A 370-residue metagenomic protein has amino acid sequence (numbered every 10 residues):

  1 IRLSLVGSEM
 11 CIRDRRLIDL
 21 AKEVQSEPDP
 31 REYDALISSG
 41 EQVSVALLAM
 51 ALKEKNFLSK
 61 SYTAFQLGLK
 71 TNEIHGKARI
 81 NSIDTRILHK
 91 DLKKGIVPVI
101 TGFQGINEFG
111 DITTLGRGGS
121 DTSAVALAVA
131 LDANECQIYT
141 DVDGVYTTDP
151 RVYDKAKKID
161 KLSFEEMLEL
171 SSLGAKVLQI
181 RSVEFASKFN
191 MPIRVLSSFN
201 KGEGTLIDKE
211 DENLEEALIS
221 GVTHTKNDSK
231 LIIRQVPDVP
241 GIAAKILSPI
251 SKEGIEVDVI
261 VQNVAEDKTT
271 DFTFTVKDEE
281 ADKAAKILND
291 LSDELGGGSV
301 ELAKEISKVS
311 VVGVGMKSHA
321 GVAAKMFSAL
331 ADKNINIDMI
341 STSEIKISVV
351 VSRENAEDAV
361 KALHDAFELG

Functional and structural regions predicted by a protein language model:
S4-V183, V351-S352: Nucleotide/pyrophosphate-binding catalytic subdomain
S8-E9, D14, V195-D211: Terminal amphipathic helices with adjacent charged low-complexity linkers/tails
L58-K60, C136, I193, V257 (+1 more regions): Hydrophobic anchor at the start of a short beta-strand that flanks the dinucleotide cofactor-binding loop
G174-R181, F185-E203: Conserved glycine-bearing catalytic or ligand-binding loops at nucleotide- and phosphate-handling centers of large
G204-G370: A conserved regulatory-domain signal marking ACT and ACT-like small-molecule sensing domains and adjacent regulatory
